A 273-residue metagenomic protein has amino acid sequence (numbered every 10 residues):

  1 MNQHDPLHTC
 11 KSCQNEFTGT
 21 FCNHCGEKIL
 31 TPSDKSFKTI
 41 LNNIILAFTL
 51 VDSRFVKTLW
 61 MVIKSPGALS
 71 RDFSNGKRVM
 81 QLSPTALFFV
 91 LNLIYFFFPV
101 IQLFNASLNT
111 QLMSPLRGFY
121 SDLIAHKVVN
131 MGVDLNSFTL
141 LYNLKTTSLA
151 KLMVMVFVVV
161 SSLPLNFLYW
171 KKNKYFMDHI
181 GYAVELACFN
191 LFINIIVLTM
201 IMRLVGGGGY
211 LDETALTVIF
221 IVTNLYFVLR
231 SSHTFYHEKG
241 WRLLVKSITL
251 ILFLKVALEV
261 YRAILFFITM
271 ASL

Functional and structural regions predicted by a protein language model:
M1-L273: Membrane-proximal intrinsically disordered regions of secretory-pathway and membrane-system proteins
